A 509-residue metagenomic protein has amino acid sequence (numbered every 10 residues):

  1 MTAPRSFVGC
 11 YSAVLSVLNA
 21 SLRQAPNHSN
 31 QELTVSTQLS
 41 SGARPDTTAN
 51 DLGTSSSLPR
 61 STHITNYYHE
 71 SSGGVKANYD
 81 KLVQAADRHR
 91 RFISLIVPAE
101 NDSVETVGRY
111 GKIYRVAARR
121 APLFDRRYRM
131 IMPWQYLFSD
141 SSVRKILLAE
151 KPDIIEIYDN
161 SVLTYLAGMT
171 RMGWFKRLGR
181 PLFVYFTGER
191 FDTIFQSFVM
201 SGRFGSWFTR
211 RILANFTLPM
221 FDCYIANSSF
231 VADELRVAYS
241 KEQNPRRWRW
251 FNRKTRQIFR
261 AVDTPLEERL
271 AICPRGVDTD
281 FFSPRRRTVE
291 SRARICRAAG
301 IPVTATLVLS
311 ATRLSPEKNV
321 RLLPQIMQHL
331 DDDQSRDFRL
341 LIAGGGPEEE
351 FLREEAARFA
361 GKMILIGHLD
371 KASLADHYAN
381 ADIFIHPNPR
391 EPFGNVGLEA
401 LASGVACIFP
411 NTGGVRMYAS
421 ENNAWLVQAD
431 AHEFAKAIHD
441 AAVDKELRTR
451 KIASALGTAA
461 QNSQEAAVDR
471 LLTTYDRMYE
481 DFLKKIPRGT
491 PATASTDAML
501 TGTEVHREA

Functional and structural regions predicted by a protein language model:
T2-G111, L483, P487, A494-A509: N-terminal subdomain of nucleotide-sugar transferases
F175-V184, D192-F216, D233, V237-Q257 (+1 more regions): Nucleotide-sugar donor phosphate/pyrophosphate-binding loop at the beta->alpha transition of glycosyltransferases
F230, G276: Carbohydrate-associated surface elements
E350-L369: Nucleotide-activated donor-binding/catalytic signature segment of Leloir-type glycosyltransferases, i.e., the conserved
H368-L369, D376-A381: Short alpha-helical donor nucleotide-sugar binding micro-motif in glycosyltransferases
P389: Aromatic "clamp/platform" in nucleotide-sugar-dependent glycosyltransferases that forms part of the donor/acceptor
A406-F409: Short hydrophobic beta-strand element within catalytic cores of glycosyltransferases and related nucleotide-activated
E421-H432, D440-E446: Conserved acidic donor-binding segment of nucleotide-sugar-dependent glycosyltransferases
